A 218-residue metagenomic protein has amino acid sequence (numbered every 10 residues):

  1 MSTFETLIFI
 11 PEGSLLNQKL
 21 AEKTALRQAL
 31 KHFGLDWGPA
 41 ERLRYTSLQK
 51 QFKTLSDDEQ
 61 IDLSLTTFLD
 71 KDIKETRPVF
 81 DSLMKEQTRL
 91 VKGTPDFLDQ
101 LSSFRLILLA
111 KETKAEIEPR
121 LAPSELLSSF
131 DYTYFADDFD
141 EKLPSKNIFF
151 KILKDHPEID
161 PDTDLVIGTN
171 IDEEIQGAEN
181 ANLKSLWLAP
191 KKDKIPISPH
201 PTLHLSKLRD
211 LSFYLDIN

Functional and structural regions predicted by a protein language model:
M1-E5, I10, P95, R105-N218: Asp-based, Mg2+/Mn2+-dependent phosphohydrolase catalytic module
S2-P95, S102, T113: N-terminal helical cap/lid subdomain that shapes the substrate entry/recognition surface in HAD-like hydrolases
